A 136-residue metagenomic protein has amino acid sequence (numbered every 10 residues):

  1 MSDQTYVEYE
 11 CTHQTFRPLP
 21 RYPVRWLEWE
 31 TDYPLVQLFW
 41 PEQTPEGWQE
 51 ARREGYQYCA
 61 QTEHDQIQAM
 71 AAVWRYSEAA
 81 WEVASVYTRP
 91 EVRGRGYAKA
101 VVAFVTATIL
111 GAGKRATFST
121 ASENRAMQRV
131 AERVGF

Functional and structural regions predicted by a protein language model:
M1, I109-A121: Conserved GNAT acetyl-CoA-binding A-motif
M1, K99, S122-F136: Conserved active-site alpha-helix within GNAT-family acetyltransferase domains
M1-Y22: Acyl-donor-binding surface of acyltransferase catalytic domains
P23-L35: A short beta-loop-alpha structural element at the N-terminal edge of CoA-dependent acyl/N-acetyltransferase catalytic
E46-R89: A conserved beta-strand-loop-helix scaffold within acyl/acetyltransferase catalytic domains
V83, V101, V105-I109, M127: Short hydrophobic clusters on alpha-helical segments that form packing/core surfaces in small helical domains
V86-R93, A121: A short, internal acetyl-CoA/4′-phosphopantetheine-binding micro-motif in the GNAT/acyltransferase core
E91-V92, G96-V101: Conserved acetyl-CoA pyrophosphate-binding loop and the N-cap/start of the following alpha-helix in GNAT-like
